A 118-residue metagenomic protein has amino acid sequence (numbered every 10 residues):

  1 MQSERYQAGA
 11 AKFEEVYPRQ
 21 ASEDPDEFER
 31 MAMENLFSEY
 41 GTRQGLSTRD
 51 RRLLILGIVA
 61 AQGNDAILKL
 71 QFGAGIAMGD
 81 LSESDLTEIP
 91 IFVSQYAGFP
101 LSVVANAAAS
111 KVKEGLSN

Functional and structural regions predicted by a protein language model:
M1-R49, K69-F72, A77, L101-N118: Acidic, glycine/proline-rich low-complexity segments that act as flexible tails and inter-domain linkers
F37, V59, I91-G98: Amphipathic alpha-helical core segments of compact helical bundles
R51-V59, I89: Short, structured motif recognition centered on aromatic/hydrophobic residues
Q62-A66, G98-L101: Short helix-coil transition sites and intra-membrane helix breaks within transmembrane domains of multi-pass
N64-T87: Mid-chain, well-packed structural core segment of small domains
T87, S94-A107: C-terminal structural segments of small proteins and small subunits
